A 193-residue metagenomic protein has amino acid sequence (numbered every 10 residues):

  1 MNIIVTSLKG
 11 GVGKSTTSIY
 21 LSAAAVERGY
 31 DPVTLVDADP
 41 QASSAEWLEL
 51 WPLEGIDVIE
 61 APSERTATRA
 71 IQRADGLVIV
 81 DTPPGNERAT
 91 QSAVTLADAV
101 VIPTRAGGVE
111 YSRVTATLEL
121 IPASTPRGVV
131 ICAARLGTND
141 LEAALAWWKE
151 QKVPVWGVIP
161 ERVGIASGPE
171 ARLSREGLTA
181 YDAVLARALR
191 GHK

Functional and structural regions predicted by a protein language model:
N2-V12, I19-Q91, A166-A171: P-loop/Walker-type NTP enzyme "switch/lid" segment
P40-A42, G108, A134-G137, V163-G164: Conserved nucleotide-binding/hydrolysis micro-motifs of P-loop NTPases
E46-L50, L141-Q151: Short, aromatic/basic amphipathic alpha-helical patches
V78, V100-V101, R127: Short, well-ordered beta-strand core segments
G85-G108, V114-T115: Inter-motif core of Ras-like GTPase G domains
Y111-A133: Conserved C-terminal guanine-recognition region of P-loop GTPase G domains, centered on the G4
R135-L136, L145-S174, R190-H192: Beta-strand-loop-alpha "switch" segments that mediate conformational coupling across diverse proteins
